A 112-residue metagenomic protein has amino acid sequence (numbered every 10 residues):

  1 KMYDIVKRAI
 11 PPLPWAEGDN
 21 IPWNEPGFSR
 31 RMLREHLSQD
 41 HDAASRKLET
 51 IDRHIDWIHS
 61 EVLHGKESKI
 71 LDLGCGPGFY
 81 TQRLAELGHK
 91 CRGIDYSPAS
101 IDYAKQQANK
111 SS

Functional and structural regions predicted by a protein language model:
K1-W23: N-terminal auxiliary segments of SAM/dcSAM-dependent transferases
L48-K66: Conserved alpha-helix/loop element of class I SAM-dependent methyltransferases that forms part of the SAM/SAH-binding
E67-G76: Conserved class I S-adenosyl-L-methionine
P77-L87: Conserved SAM-binding loop of SAM-dependent methyltransferases across substrates and taxa, primarily the Class I
K90-D95: Conserved SAM-binding motif I beta-strand of class I
S97-A99: Conserved SAM/SAH-binding beta-strand->alpha-helix loop
A104-K105: Conserved SAM-binding loop
N109-S112: Conserved SAM-binding strand-loop segment of SAM-dependent methyltransferases
